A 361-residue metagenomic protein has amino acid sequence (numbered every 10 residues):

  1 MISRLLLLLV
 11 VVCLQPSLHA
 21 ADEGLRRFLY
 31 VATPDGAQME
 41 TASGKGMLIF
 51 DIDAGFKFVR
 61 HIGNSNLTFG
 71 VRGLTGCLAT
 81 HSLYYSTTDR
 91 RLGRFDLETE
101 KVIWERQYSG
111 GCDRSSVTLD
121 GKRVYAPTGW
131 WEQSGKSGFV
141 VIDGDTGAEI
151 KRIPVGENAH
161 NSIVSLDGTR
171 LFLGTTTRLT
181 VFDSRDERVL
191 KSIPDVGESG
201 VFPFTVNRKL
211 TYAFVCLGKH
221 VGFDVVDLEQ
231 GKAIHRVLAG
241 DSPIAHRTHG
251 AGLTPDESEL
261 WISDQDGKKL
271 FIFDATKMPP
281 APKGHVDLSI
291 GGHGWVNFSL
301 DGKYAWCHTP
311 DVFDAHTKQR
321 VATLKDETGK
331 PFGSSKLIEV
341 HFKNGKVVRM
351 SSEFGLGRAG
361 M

Functional and structural regions predicted by a protein language model:
M1-I2: N-terminal secretory signal peptides that target proteins for export/translocation
L5-Q15: Bacterial N-terminal signal peptides
A20-M361: Predominantly soluble domains enriched in secretory-pathway, periplasmic, or organellar proteins
